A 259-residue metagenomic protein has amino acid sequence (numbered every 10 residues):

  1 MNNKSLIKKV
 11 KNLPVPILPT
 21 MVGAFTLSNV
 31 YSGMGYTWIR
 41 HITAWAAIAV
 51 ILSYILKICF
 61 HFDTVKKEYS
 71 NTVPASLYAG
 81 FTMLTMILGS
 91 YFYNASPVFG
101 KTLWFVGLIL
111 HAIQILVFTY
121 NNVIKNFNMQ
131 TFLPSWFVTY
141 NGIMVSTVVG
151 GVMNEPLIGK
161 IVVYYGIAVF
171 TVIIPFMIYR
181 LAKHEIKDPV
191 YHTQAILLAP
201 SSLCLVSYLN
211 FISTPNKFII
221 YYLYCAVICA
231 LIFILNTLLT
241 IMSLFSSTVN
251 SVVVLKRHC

Functional and structural regions predicted by a protein language model:
M1-I55: N-terminal signal-anchor module of multipass membrane proteins
M1-L6, A49-T64, G107-I124, M144-V148 (+3 more regions): Hydrophobic, membrane-facing alpha-helical anchors
N2-T26, F62-G89, W104-G107, N122-V148 (+3 more regions): Juxtamembrane helix-loop boundaries in multi-pass membrane proteins
S28-W38, S90-T102, V148-I161, Y208-I219: Helix-coil boundary and interhelical linker segments in multi-pass alpha-helical membrane proteins
M34-K101: Membrane helical hairpin/interfacial module
I39-L52, V98-A112, L157-T171, K217-I228: Structural signature of hydrophobic alpha-helical transmembrane segments
A46-L52, I178, K183, T193 (+1 more regions): Membrane-embedded alpha-helices and immediately adjacent juxtamembrane helical segments in alpha-helical membrane
Y165-A226: Aromatic-anchored, glycine/proline-accented short structural segments that stabilize local strand-turns or short
